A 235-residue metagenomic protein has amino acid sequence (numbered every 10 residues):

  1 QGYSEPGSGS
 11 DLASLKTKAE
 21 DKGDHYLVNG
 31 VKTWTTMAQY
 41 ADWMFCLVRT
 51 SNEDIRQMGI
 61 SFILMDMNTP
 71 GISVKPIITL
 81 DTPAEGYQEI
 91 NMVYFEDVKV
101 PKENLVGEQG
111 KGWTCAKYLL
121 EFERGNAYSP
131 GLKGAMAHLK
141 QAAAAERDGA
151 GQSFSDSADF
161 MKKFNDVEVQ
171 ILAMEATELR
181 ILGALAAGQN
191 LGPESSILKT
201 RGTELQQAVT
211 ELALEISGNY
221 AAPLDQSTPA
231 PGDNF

Functional and structural regions predicted by a protein language model:
Q1-S4: A short, Trp-centered hydrophobic/proline-enriched beta-strand micro-motif
G7-S10, W34-M37, N52-D54, L80-E89: Short Gly/Pro-enriched turn/cap motifs at secondary-structure boundaries
D11-L15, Y40-D42, G59, N68 (+3 more regions): A generic structural signal for well-ordered coil/turn residues at beta-strand boundaries that shape enzyme active-site
T17-E20: A structural signal for short hydrophobic beta-strand segments in well-ordered beta-sheet cores
N29-K75: A short core secondary-structure module
V74-M174: Glycine-rich beta->alpha junctions and the first turn(s) of the following alpha-helix
Y128, L132, H138, A221-F235: Intrinsic disorder at enzyme termini
G151, S155, L172-A230: C-terminal helix-coil-helix/basic helical segment that borders enzyme active sites and/or dimer interfaces and provides
